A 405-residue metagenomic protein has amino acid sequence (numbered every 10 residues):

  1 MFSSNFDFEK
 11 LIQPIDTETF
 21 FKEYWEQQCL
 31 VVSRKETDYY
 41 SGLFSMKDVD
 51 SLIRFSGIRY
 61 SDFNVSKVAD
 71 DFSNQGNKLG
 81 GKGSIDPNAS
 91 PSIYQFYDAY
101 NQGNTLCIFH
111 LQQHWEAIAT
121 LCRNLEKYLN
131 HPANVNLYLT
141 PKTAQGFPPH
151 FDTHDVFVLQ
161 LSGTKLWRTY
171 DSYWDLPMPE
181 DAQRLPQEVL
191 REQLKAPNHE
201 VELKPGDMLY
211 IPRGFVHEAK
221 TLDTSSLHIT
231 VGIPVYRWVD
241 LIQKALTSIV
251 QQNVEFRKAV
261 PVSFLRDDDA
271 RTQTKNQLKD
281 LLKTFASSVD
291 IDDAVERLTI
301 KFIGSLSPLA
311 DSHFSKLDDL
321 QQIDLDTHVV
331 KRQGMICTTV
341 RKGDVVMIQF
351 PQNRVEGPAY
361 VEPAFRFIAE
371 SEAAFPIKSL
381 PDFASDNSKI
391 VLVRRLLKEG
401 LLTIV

Functional and structural regions predicted by a protein language model:
M1, F8-I15, T19, Q27 (+1 more regions): Long, charge-rich, low-complexity alpha-helical segments
M1-Y24, E36-D207, F215-R266: Active-site region of the double-stranded beta-helix
S61-K67, W167, D344-P351, I404: Short polybasic amphipathic segments
N64-K67, A294-L298, S379-P381: Short coil/turn segments at secondary-structure boundaries
L246, V250-L320: C-terminal amphipathic alpha-helical segment
V289-A369, R394, V405: Acidic, low-complexity/disordered tracts enriched in E/D and polar residues
